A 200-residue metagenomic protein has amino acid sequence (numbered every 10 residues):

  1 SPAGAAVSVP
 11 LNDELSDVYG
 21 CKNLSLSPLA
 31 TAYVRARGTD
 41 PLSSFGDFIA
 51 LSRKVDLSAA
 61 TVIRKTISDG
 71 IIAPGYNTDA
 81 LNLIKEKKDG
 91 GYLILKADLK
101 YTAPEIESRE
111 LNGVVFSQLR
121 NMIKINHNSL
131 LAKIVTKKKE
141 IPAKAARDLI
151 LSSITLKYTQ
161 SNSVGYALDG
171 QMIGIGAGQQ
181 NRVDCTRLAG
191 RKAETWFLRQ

Functional and structural regions predicted by a protein language model:
S1-Q200: ATP-dependent carboxylate/acyl-activation modules
